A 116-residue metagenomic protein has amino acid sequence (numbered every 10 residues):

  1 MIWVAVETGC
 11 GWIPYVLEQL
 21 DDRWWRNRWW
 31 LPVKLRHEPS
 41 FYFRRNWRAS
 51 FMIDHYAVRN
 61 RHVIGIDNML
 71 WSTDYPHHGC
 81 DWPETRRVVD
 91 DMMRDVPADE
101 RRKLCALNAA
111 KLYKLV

Functional and structural regions predicted by a protein language model:
M1-D22: Divalent metal-binding pocket/active-site signature
I2, G11-W12, N27-P32, R36 (+3 more regions): Mid-to-C-terminal alpha-helical segments outside catalytic/metal-binding sites
L17-W25, W29, P39: Aromatic- and carboxylate-lined catalytic core of secreted/periplasmic carbohydrate-active enzymes
E38-R45: Catalytic lobes of large eukaryotic enzymes
S40, W71-S72: Short leucine-rich amphipathic alpha-helices used at interfaces
